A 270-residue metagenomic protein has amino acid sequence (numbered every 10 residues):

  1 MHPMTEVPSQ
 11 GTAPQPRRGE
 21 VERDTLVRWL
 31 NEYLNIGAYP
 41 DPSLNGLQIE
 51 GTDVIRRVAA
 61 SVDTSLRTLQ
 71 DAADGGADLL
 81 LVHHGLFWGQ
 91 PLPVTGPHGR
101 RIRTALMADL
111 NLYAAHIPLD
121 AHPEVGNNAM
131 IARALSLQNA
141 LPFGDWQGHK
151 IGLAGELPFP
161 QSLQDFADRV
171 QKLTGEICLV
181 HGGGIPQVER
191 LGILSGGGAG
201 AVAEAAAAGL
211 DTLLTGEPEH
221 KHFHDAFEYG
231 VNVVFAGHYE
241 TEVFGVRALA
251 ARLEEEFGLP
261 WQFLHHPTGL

Functional and structural regions predicted by a protein language model:
M1-L270: Hydrophobic structural segments
